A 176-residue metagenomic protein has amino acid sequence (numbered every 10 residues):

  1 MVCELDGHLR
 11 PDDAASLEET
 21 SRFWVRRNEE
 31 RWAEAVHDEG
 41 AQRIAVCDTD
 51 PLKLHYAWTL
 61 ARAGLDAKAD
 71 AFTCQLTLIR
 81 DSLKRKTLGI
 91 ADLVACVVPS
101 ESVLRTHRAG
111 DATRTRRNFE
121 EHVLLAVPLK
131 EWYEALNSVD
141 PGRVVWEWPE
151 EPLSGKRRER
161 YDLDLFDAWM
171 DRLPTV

Functional and structural regions predicted by a protein language model:
M1-E4, I44-D48, V94-V97, V145-E147: A structural signal for short, well-ordered beta-strand segments and their strand-loop junctions that often border
M1-I44: Conserved substrate/cofactor phosphate-moiety recognition/catalytic segment in nucleotide-dependent phosphotransferases
H8, K53, P152: Residue-level detector of flexible, active-site-proximal loop/helix-junction positions within diverse enzyme catalytic
S16, L60-A61, R158-Y161: Surface-exposed beta-strand edges and their flanking turn/coil or helix-capping segments
S21-E30, K68-S82, F119-E131, D162-D167: Well-ordered, non-membrane alpha-helical segments in soluble/globular domains
W32-E39, L83-T87, L129-N137: Hydrophobic, Leu/Ile/Phe/Ala-enriched alpha-helical segments that form helix-helix packing faces
V36, C47-T115: ATP-dependent NMP and nucleoside kinases share a basic, alpha-helical "lid"
A109-V176: NTP-dependent small-molecule kinase module
